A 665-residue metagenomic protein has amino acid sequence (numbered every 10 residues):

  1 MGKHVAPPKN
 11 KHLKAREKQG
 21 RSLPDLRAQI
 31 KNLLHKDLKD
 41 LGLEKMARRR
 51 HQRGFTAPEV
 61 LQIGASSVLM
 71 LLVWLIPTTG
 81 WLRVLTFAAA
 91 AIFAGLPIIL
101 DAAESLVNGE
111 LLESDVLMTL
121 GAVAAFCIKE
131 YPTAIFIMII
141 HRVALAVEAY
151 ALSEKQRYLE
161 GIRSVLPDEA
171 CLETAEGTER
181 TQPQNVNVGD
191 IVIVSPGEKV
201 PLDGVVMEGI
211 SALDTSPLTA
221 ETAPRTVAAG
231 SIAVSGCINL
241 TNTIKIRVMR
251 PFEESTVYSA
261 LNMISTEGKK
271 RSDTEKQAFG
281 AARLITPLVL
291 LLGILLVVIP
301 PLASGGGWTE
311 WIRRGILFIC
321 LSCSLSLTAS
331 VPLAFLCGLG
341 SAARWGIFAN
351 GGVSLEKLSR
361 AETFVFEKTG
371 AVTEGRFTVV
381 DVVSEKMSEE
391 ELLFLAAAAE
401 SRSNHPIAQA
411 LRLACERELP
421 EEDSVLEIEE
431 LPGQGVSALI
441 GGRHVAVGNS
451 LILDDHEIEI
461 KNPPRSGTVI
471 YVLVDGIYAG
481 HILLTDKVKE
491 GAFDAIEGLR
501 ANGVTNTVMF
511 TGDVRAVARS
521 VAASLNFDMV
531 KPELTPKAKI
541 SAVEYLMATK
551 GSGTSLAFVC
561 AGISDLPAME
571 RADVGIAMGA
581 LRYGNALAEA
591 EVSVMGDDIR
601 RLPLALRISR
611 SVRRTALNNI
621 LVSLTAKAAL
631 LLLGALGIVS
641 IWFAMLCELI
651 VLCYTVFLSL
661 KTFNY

Functional and structural regions predicted by a protein language model:
H4, P8-K9, R16, P24-G54 (+10 more regions): Actuator/coupling domain of P-type ATPases
I63-V68, K276-W308, R314-C323, A329-L333 (+2 more regions): Bilayer-spanning, highly hydrophobic alpha-helical transmembrane segments
A102, E130, A151, A170 (+26 more regions): Residue-level signature of catalytic and energy-coupling elements of molecular machines, predominantly ATP/GTP-dependent
A103-L112, V147-E160, L333-G352, L660-Y665: Juxtamembrane helix-loop transition segments at the membrane interface in multi-pass membrane proteins
G161-E254, G352-A396, S424-E427, L439-I440: Conserved cytosolic catalytic loops of P-type ATPases
A170, T181, D190, V194 (+15 more regions): Conserved cytosolic headpiece of P-type ATPases
V379-N506, R515, S524-Y545: P-type ATPase nucleotide-binding
I440-G442, T468, V474-N618, A626: Conserved ATP-binding TGD loop and adjacent catalytic N/P-domain core of P-type ATPases
